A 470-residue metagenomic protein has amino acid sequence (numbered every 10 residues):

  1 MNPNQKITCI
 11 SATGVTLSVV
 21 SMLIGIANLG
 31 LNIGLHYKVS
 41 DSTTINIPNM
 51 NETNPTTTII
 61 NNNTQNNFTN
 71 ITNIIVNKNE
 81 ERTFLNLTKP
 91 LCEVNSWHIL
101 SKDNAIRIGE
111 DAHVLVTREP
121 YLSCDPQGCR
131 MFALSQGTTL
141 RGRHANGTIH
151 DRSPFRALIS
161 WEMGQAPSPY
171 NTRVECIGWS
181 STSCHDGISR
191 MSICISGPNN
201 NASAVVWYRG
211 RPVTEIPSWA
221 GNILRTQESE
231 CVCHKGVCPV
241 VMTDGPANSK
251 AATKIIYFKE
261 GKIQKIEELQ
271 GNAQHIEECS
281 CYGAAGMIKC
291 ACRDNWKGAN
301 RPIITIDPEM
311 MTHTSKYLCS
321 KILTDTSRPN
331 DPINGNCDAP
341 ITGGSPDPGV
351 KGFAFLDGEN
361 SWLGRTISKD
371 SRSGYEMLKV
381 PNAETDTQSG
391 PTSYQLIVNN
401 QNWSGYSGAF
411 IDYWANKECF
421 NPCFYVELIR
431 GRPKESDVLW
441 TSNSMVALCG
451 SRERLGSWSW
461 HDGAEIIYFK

Functional and structural regions predicted by a protein language model:
N4-S40: Hydrophobic, helix-forming membrane-interacting segments
V39-N86: Long, low-complexity intrinsically disordered regions enriched in small/polar and proline/glycine residues
T83-P120, C129: An edge-strand/N-cap motif at the start of beta-rich repeat modules
S101-I108, P167-N171, V213-W219, Q264-Q270 (+1 more regions): A short beta-strand motif characteristic of beta-propeller blades
D111-L122, R173-I188, I223-V232, A273-S280 (+5 more regions): Repeated scaffold domains used in trafficking and secretory/extracellular systems, primarily beta-propellers
T139-L158, N200-V205, N248-K254, K297-T305 (+2 more regions): Structural motif
C290-C292: Extracellular cysteine-rich, disulfide-stabilized repeat modules
L439-K470: Blade-level signature of beta-propeller repeat domains, shared across WD40, Kelch, NHL, RCC1 and BNR/Asp-box propellers
